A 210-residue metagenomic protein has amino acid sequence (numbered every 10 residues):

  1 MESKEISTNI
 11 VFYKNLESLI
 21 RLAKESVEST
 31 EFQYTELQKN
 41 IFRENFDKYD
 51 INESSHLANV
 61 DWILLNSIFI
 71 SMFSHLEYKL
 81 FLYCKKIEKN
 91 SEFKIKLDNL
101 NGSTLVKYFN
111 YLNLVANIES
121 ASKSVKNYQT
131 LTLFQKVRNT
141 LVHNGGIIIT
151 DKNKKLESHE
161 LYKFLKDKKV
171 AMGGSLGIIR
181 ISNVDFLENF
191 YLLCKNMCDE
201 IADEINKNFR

Functional and structural regions predicted by a protein language model:
M1-S74, Y78-F81, S120, V125-T132 (+1 more regions): Extended intrinsically disordered or low-complexity regions, especially N/C-terminal cytosolic tails and loops, rather
N66-Y111: Short, contiguous, well-structured surface segments enriched in hydrophobic/aromatic residues
K85, E92-F93, D151, K155-S158: Flexible domain-boundary/linker segments
K96-N99, N127, I149, N183: Poly-acidic low-complexity segments
S103-L112, H143, K166-A171: Short, charged low-complexity intrinsically disordered segments located at boundaries of structured domains
Y128-K154: Histidine-centered, metal-coordinating catalytic motifs and their short helical/loop contexts
